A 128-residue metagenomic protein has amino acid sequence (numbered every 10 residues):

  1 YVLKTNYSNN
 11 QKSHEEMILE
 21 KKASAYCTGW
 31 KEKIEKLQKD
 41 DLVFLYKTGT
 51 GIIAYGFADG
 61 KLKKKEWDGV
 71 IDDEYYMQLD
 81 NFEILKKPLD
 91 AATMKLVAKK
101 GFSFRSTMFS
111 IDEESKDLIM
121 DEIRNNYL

Functional and structural regions predicted by a protein language model:
Y1-T5, N9, A23-G29, W67-L128: Contiguous surface segments at macromolecular interaction interfaces
K12-S24: Short, polar loop/linker segments at the starts of domains and inter-domain junctions
K36-Q38: Short, well-ordered loop/turn sites that connect or cap secondary structure elements
I52-L62: Short beta-strand-centered aromatic/proline hotspots
